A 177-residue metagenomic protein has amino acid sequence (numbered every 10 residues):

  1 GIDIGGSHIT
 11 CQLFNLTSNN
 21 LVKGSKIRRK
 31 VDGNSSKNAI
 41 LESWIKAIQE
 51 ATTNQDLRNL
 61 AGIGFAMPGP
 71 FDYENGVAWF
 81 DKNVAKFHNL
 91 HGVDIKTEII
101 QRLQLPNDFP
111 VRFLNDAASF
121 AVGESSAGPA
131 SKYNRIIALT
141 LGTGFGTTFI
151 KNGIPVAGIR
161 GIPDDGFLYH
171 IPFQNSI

Functional and structural regions predicted by a protein language model:
G1-G69, E74-V77: Conserved phosphate-binding loops in N-terminal lobes of ATP-dependent enzymes of the actin/Hsp70/sugar-kinase
D3, G64-P68, L114, A138-G144 (+1 more regions): Short beta-strand segments
Q12-F14, K23-R28, D32, S36-K37 (+3 more regions): Glycine/GP-enriched mid-protein hinge/lid loop-to-helix segment characteristic of carbohydrate kinases
S18, F80-N83, P155-V156: Glycine-rich, phosphate-binding/catalytic loops in enzymes
G33-N34, N38-I45, N59-I63, G69-R135 (+1 more regions): Glycine-rich phosphate-binding loop and adjoining helix at the ATP-binding site of ATP-dependent phosphoryl-transfer
